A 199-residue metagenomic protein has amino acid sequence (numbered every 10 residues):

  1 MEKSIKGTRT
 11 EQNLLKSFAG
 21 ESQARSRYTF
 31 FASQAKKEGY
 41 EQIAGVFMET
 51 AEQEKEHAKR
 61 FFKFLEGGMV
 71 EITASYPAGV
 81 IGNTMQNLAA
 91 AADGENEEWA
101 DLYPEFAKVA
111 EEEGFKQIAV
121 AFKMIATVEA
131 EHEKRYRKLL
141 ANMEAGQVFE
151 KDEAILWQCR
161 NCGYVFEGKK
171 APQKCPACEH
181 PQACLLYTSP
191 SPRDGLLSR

Functional and structural regions predicted by a protein language model:
E2-N13, T73-G94: Acidic/His metal-coordination segments adjacent to aromatic residues that form catalytic metal sites in metalloenzymes
K16-Q34, E38: The feature marks the first
G20-Y28, F47-F62, A92-W99, F122-Y136: Alpha-helical transition-metal enzyme core signature, strongest for iron centers
K37, Q42-A74, R135-M143: Conserved alpha-helical segments that form or flank metal/cofactor-binding pockets of metalloenzymes
E105-V165: A broadly conserved sequence feature marking short terminus-proximal activation segments in nucleic acid-centric
C159, C175-C178: Short cysteine-rich clusters marking metal-coordination/redox-active sites
E167, H180-C184: Short functional micro-motifs and their immediate structural scaffolds
Y187-P192: Conserved small/polar residues in nucleotide/adenosyl-binding loops
